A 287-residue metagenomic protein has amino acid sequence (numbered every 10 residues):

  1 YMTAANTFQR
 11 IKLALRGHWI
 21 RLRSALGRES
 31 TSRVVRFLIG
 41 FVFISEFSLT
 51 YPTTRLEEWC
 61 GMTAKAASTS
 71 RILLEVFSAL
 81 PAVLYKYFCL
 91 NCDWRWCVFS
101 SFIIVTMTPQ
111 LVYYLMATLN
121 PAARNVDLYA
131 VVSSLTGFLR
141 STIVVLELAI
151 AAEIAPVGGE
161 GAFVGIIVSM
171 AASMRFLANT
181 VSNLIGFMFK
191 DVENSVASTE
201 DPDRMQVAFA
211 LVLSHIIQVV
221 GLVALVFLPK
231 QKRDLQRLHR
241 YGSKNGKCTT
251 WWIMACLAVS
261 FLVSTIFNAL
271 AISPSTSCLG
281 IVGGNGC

Functional and structural regions predicted by a protein language model:
Y1, L111-M116, V207-R240, C256-S275: Multi-pass alpha-helical transporter architecture, strongest for 12-TM Major Facilitator/SLC carriers used
Y1-L38, H239-G246: Juxtamembrane intracellular "pre-TM" segments in multi-pass secondary transporters
R36, P52-F77, V98: Loop-to-transmembrane helix entry
A64-K65, D127, A155-M170, M205-V207 (+1 more regions): Loop-to-transmembrane helix entry/capping segments in MFS-fold secondary transporters and related SLC/MFSD carriers
S78-S100, G186: Helix-to-loop junctions at the C-terminal end of transmembrane segments in multipass secondary transporters
W96, G186-I217, L238-L257, S275-C287: A membrane-interface helix-boundary motif in multi-pass transporters
I103-R124: C-terminal ends and interior cores of transmembrane alpha-helices in multi-pass membrane transporters/permeases
P121-L146: Hydrophobic core of transmembrane alpha-helices in multi-pass small-molecule transporters, especially MFS/SLC-type
